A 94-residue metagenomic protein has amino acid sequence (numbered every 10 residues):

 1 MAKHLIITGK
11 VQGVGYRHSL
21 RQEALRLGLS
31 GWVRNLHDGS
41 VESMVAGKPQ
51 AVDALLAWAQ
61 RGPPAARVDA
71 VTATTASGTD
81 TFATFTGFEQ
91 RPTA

Functional and structural regions predicted by a protein language model:
M1-A94: Intrinsically disordered, low-complexity, mixed-charge
